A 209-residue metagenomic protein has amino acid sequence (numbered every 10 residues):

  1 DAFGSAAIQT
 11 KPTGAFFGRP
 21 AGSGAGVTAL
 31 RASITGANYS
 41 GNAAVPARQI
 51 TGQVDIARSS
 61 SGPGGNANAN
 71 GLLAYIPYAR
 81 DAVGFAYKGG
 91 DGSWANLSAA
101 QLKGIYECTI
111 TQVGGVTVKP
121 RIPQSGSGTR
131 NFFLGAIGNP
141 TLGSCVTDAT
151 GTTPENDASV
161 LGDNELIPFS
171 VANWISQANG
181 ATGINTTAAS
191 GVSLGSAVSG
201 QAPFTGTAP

Functional and structural regions predicted by a protein language model:
D1-P209: Exported/periplasmic ABC-transporter solute-binding proteins
